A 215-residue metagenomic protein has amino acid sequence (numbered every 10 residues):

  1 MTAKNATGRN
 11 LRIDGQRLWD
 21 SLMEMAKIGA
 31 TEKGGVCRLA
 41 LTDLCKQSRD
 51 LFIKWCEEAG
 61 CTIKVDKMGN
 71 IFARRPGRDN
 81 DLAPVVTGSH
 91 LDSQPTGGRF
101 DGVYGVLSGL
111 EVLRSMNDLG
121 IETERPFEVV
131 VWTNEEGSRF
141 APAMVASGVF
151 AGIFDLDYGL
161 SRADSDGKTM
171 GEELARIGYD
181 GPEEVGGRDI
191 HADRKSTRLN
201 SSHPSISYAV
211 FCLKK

Functional and structural regions predicted by a protein language model:
M1-I13: Basic/polar N-terminal segments that are highly enriched at the extreme N-terminus, encompassing both cleavable
R12-G97: Acidic/His- and Gly-rich active-site-bordering loop/insert found across diverse amide/peptide-bond hydrolases
M25, T87, G97-T133: Alpha-helical metal-binding/catalytic segments enriched in His/Glu/Asp
I71, L91-S93, F127-S138: Acidic, glycine-rich active-site loops and adjacent beta-strand->loop/helix elements that engage anionic groups
G98-F100, G137-V145: Short acidic, glycine/serine/threonine-rich loops at helix termini
A146-G171: A glycine-rich helix N-cap at a beta->alpha junction
R176-R198: Aromatic- and glycine-enriched pocket-lining scaffold segments that form the walls of small-molecule binding clefts
K195, L199-K215: Single conserved hydrophobic/aromatic residue that forms the stacking wall/gate of nucleotide- or nucleobase-binding
